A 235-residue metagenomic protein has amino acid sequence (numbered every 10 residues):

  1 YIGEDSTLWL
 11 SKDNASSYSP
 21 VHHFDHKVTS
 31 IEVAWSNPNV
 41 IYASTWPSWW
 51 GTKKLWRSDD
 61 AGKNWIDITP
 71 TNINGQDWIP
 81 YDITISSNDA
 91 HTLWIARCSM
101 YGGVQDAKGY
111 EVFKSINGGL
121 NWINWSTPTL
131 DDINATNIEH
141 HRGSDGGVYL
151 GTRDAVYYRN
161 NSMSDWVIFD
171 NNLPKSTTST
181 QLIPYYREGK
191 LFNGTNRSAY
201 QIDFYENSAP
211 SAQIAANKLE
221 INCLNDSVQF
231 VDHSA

Functional and structural regions predicted by a protein language model:
Y1-Q213, C223-S227: Extracellular glycan-interacting surfaces
I214-K218, D226-A235: Residue-level signature of extracellular beta-strand-rich folds
